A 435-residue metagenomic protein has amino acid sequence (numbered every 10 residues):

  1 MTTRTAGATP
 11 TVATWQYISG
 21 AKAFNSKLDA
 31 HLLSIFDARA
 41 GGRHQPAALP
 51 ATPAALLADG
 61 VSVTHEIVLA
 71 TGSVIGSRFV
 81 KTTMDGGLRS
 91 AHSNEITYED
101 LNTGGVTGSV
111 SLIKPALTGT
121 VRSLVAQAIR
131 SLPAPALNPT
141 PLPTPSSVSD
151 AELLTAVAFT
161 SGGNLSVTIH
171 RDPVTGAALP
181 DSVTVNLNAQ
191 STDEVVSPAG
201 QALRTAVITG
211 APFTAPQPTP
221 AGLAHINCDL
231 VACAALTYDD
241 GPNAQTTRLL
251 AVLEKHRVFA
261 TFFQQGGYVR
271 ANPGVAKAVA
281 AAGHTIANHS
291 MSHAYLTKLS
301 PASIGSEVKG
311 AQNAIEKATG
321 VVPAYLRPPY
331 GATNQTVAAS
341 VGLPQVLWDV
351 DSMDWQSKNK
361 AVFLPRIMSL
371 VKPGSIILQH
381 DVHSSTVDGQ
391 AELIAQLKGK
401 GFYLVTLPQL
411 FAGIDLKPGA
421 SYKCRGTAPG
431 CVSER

Functional and structural regions predicted by a protein language model:
M1-A232: Compositionally biased intrinsically disordered regions enriched in Thr/Gly
G20, T82-G86, G105-V106, R171-T175 (+9 more regions): Solvent-exposed loop/turn segments at secondary-structure junctions within structured extracellular/periplasmic domains
K22-S26, R89-S90, P115, G119 (+6 more regions): Soluble non-cytosolic domains of exported or imported proteins
L33, D37-G41, L101-G104, A126 (+8 more regions): Sec-exported extracytoplasmic/periplasmic mature domains
A202-D229, V252, H256, G267-A271 (+2 more regions): C-terminal domain-boundary segment and adjacent tail
A215-L299, S303-G310, A314: Active-site beta->alpha N-cap acidic-glycine motif
A234-T237, A260-Q264, T285-S290, A324-R327 (+3 more regions): Structural recognition of the beta-strand scaffold that forms the well-ordered cores of secreted hydrolase catalytic
K277, A281, A294-V321, Y330-S375 (+1 more regions): Alpha-helical scaffold elements lining the catalytic groove of polysaccharide deacetylases
